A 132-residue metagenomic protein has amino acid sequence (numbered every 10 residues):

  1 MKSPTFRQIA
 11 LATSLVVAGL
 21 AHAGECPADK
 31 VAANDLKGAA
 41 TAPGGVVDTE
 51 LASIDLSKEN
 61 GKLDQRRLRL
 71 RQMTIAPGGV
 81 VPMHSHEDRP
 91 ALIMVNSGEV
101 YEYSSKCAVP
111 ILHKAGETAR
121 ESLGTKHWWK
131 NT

Functional and structural regions predicted by a protein language model:
K2-F6, L15, G19-R69, P110-L112 (+1 more regions): A short, N-terminal "cap"/entry segment at the start of jelly-roll beta-barrel domains of the cupin/DSBH fold
Q8, A12-T13, R89-P90: Short, surface-exposed beta-edge/turn micro-motifs
D55-E59, G78-P82, H127-K130: A short, acidic/glycine-rich surface segment
L63-R67, G79-V95: A short beta-loop-beta micro-motif enriched in histidine and acidic residues
I75, K106-T125: Short acidic-glycine-tyrosine-enriched beta hairpin
M83, E102-Y103, E121, K126-T132: Short beta-strand His + acidic residue motifs that chelate non-heme Fe in jelly-roll/DSBH and cupin folds
D88-C107, E117: Glycine- and acidic-residue-biased ligand/ion/polar-headgroup-sensing regions
